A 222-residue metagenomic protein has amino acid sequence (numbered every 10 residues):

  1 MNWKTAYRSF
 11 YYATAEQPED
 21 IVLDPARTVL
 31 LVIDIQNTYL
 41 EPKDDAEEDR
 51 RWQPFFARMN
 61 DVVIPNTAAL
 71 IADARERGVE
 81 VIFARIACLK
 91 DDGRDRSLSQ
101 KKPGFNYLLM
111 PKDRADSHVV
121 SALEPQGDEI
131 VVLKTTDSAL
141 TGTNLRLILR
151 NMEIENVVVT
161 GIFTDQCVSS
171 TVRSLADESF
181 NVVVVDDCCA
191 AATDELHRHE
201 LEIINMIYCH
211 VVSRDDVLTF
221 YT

Functional and structural regions predicted by a protein language model:
M1-V29, T38, K43, A72-R77 (+2 more regions): Active-site-adjacent betaalpha module
A26, P42-A74, V79-F83: A short alpha/beta connector and helix-capping loop motif
L31-I33: Short hydrophobic beta-strand that contains or immediately precedes a catalytic carboxylate
I35-N37, M59, R85-C88: Short glycine-rich, polar/acidic loop-and-turn segments at beta strand-coil junctions
R96: A substrate-binding/cap region within the structured catalytic cores of diverse enzymes
